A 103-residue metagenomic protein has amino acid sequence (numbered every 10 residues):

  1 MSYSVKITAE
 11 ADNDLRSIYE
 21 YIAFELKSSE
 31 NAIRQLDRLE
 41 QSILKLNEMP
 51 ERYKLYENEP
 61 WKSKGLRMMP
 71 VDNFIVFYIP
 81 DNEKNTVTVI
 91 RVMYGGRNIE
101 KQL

Functional and structural regions predicted by a protein language model:
M1, G65, G95, I99: Glycine-rich, flexible loop/turn motifs
M1-K62: Basic, Lys/Arg-enriched alpha-helical interface segments
L26, V71-L103: Enriched for short, Lys/Arg-rich terminal
Y53-N82: Basic/aromatic recognition patch in beta-strand/loop cores that engages polyanionic ligands
